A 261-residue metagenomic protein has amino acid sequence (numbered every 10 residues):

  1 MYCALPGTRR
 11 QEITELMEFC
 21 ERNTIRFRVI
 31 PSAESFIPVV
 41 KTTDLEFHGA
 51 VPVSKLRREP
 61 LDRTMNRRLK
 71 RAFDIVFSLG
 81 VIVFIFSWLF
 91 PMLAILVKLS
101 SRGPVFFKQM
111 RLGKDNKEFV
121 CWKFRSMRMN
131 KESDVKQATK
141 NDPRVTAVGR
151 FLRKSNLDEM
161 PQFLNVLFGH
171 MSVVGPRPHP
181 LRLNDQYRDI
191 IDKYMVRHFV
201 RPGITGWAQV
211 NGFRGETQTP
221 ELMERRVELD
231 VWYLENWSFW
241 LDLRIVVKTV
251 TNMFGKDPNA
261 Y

Functional and structural regions predicted by a protein language model:
M1-I85, A260-Y261: N-terminal hydrophobic signal-anchor/signal peptide
Q11, R28, D158-P161, L241: Short, solvent-exposed positions on alpha-helices
E34-E46, F106-R144, T205-R226: Short, glycine-rich, amphipathic interfacial segments at transmembrane boundaries or analogous
P60, T146, F168, I191-Y261: C-terminal terminal-structure detector
M65-K131, N165, F239-Y261: A hydrophobic, helix-centered structural microdomain
T139-R201, I245-M253: A short, structured surface patch at a secondary-structure boundary
